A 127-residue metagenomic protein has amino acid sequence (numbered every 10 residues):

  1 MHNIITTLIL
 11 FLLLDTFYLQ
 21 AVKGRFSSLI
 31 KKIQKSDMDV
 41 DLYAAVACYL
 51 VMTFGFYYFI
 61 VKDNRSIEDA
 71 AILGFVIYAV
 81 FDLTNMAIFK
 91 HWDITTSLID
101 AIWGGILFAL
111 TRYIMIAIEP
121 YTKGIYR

Functional and structural regions predicted by a protein language model:
M1-R127: Juxtamembrane/disordered regions of integral membrane proteins
